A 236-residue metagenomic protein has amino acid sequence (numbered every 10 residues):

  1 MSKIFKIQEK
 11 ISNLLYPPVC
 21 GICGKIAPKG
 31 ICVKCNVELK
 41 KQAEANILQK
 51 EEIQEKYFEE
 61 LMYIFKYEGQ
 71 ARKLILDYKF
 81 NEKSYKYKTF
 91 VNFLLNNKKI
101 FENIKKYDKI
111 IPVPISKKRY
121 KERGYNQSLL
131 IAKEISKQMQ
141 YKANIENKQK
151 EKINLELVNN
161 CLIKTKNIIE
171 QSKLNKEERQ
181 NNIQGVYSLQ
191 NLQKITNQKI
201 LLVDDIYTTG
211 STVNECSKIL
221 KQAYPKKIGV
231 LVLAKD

Functional and structural regions predicted by a protein language model:
M1-D236: Glycine-rich phosphate/pyrophosphate-handling loop used in enzymes and phosphotransfer proteins
